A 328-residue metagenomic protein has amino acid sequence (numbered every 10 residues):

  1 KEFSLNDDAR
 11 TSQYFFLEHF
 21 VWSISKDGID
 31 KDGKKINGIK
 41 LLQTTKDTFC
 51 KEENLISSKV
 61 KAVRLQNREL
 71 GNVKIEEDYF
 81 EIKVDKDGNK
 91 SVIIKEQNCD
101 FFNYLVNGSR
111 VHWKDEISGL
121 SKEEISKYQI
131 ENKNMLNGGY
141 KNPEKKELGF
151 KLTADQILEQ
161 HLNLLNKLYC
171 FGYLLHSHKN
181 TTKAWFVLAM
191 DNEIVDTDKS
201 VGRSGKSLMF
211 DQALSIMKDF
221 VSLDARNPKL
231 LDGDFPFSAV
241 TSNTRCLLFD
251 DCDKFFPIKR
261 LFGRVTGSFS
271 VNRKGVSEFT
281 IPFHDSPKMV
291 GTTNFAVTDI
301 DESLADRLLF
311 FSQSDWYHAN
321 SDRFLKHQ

Functional and structural regions predicted by a protein language model:
D7-S242, L309-F311: P-loop NTPase catalytic core of nucleic-acid-dependent motor ATPases
I194, D253-K254, N294-T298, S314-A319: Conserved nucleotide-binding/hydrolysis micro-motifs of P-loop NTPases
K218, P257-I281: Conserved catalytic/switch belt of AAA+ P-loop NTPases
F235-S242, R273-T292: AAA+/SF3 P-loop NTPase mechanochemical coupling elements
N243-T266, T298-A305: Conserved AAA+/SF3 P-loop NTPase catalytic/coupling segment centered on the Walker-B
L248-D250, H284-N294, F311: Structural recognition of the conserved hydrophobic beta-strand(s) that form the central parallel beta-sheet of P-loop
F262-F269, V290, L309-F310, D315: Signature of the SF2 helicase/ATPase Hel1-core->accessory helical subdomain module
F283-S286, D301-Q328: Phosphate-sensing "switch" segment of ASCE/P-loop ATPases
